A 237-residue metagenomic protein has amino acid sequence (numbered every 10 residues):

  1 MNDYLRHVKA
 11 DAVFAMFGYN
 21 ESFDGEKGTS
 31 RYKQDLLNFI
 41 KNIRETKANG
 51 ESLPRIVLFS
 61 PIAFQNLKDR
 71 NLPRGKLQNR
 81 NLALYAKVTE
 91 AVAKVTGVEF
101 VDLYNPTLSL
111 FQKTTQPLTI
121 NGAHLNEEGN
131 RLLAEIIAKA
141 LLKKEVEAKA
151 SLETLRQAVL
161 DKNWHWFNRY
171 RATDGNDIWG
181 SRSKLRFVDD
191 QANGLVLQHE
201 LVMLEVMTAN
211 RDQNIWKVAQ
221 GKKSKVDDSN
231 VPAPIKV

Functional and structural regions predicted by a protein language model:
M1-K33, W166, D174, V188-Q191 (+1 more regions): Oxyanion-hole/transition-state-stabilizing segment in secreted/luminal serine hydrolases and related acyltransferases
N2, L36-I40, A86: Generic structural signal for well-ordered alpha-helices, preferentially at hydrophobic/aromatic core positions
A12, Y19-D24, I62-N66, N105-L110 (+1 more regions): Solvent-exposed loop/turn segments at secondary-structure junctions within structured extracellular/periplasmic domains
D24-T29, L67-L72, F100-N105, F111-K113 (+1 more regions): Short, solvent-exposed loop/turn and secondary-structure capping segments
K27-D35, P73-L84, N121, L125: Alpha-helix N-cap and loop-to-helix initiation/capping positions
R44-R55: A short helix->loop->beta-strand "cap" motif at the edges of active sites that frequently abuts
N66-L103: Substrate-gating cap/lid alpha-helix
Q116-V237: Conserved catalytic region of serine esterases and O-acyltransferases that act on ester linkages in lipids
